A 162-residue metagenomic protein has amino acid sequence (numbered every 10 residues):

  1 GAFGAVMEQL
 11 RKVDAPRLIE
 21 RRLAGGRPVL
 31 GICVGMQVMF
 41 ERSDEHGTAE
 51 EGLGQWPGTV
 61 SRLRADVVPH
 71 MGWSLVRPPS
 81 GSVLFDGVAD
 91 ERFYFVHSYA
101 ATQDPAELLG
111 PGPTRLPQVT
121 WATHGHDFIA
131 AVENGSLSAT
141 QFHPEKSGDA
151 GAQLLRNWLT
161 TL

Functional and structural regions predicted by a protein language model:
G1-G72: Cysteine-nucleophile active-site neighborhood
A24, G58-L162: Amide-donor transfer/coupling interface in amidating biosynthetic enzymes
